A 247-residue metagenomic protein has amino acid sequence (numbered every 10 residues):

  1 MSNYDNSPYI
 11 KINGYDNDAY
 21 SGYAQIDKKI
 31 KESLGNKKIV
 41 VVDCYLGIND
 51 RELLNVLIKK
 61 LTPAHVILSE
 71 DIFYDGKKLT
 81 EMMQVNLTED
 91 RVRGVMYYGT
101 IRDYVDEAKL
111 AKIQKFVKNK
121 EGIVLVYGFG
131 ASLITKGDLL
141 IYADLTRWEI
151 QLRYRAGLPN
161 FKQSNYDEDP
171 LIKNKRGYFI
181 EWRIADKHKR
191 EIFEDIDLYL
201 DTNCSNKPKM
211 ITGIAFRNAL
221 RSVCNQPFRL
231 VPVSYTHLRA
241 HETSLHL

Functional and structural regions predicted by a protein language model:
S2-N3, G130-S132, A156-A219: Small-molecule kinase domains that catalyze NTP-dependent phosphoryl transfer to phosphate-bearing small molecules
S2-S21, P63-G122: ATP-dependent small-molecule kinase phosphotransfer cores that center on conserved nucleotide phosphate-binding segments
N17-I26, V40-L57: Glycine-rich P-loop/Walker A and Walker A-like loops and their local beta1-loop-alpha1 context in P-loop NTPases
I26-K38: Glycine-rich phosphate/diphosphate-binding loops that line cofactor/substrate pockets in enzymes
K37-V41, I123-L125: Residue-level preference for the first positions of well-ordered beta-strands
V42-G47, Y127-F129, N203: Structural motif
F116-P159: ATP-dependent NMP and nucleoside kinases share a basic, alpha-helical "lid"
T236-T243: Conserved small/polar residues in nucleotide/adenosyl-binding loops
